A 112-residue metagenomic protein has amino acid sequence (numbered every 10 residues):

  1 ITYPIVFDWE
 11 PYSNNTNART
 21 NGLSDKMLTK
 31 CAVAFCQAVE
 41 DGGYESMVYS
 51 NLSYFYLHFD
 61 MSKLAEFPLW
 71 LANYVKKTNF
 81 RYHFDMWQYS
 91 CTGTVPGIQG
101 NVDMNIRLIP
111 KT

Functional and structural regions predicted by a protein language model:
I1-G42: Substrate-binding cleft of extracellular glycoside hydrolase catalytic domains
T2, A34, Y54, H58 (+2 more regions): Intrinsic disorder/low-structure terminal segments
Y3-W9, E45-S50, P68-L71, D85-Q88: Structural recognition of the beta-strand scaffold that forms the well-ordered cores of secreted hydrolase catalytic
P11-S13, L52-Y54, V75, S90: Active-site-proximal loop/turn and secondary-structure-junction residues that shape catalytic pockets, frequently
N14-D25, F55-M61, F80-R81, P96: Extracytoplasmic/secreted cell-surface and envelope-processing proteins
S24, N51-L52, L108-K111: General structural signal for secondary-structure boundaries
V39-L57: Aromatic-lined carbohydrate-recognition surfaces of secreted/lumenal glycan-active proteins
S62-T112: Functionally critical loop-and-helix segments that line ligand-binding/catalytic clefts of soluble enzyme domains
